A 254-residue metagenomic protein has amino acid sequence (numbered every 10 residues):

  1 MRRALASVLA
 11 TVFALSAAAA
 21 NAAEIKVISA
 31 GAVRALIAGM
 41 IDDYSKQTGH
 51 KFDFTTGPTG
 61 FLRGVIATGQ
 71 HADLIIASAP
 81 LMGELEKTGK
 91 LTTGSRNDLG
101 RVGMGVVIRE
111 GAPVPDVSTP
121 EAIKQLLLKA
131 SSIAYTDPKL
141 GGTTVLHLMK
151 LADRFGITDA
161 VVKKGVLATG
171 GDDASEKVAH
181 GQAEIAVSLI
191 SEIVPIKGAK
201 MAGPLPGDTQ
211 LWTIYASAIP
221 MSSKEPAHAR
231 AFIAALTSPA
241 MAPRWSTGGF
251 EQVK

Functional and structural regions predicted by a protein language model:
M1-A4: Positively charged n-region of N-terminal signal peptides that target proteins for export
A6-S16: Bacterial N-terminal signal peptides
S16-A22: Sec/Tat signal peptide C-region and signal peptidase I cleavage site
A23-T68, A79-G89, S95-V102, I108-K254: Exported/periplasmic ABC-transporter solute-binding proteins
D73-I76: Periplasmic-binding protein-like
